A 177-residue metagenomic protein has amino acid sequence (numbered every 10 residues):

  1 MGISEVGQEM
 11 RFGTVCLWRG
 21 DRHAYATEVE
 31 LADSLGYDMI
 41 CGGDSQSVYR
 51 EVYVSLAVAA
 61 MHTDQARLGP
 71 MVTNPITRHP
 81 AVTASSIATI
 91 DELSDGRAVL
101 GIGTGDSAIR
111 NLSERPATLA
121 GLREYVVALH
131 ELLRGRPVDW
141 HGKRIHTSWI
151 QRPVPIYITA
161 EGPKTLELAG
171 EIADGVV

Functional and structural regions predicted by a protein language model:
M1-M71: N-terminal beta1-alpha1-beta2 module of alpha/beta enzyme domains
G2-Q8, V82-G175: Internal, glycine-rich beta/alpha segment that forms the wall or movable "lid" of small-molecule/cofactor binding
M10-H23, T73-P80, Q151-E161: Active-site mouth loops of central-metabolism enzymes
W18, Q46-S47, N74-I76, T104-A108: Active-site-proximal loop/turn and secondary-structure-junction residues that shape catalytic pockets, frequently
A24-T27, E51-V54, A81-S85, L168-E171: Generic recognition of short, well-ordered alpha-helical segments
Y25, Y37-D38, I76-V82, A108-L112: Conserved N-terminal glycine/acidic-rich loop preference
C41, R67, V99-G101, V177: Conserved beta-strand positions in the central sheet of alpha/beta enzyme cores
R67-I76, G96-V99, L129: Short, basic, helix/turn surface patches
